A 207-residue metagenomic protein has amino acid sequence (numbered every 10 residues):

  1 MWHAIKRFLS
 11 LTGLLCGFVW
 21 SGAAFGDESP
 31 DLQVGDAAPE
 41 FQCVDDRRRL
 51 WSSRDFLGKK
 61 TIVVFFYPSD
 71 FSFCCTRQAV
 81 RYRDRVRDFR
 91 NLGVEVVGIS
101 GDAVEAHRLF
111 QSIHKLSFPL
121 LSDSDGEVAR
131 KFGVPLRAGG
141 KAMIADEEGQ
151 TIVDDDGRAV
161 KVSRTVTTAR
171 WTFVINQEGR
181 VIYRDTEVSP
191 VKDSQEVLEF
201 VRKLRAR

Functional and structural regions predicted by a protein language model:
M1-T12: Bacterial N-terminal signal peptides that target proteins for export
S10-W20: Bacterial N-terminal signal peptides
G22-R207: Chalcogenol-based redox active-site neighborhoods
